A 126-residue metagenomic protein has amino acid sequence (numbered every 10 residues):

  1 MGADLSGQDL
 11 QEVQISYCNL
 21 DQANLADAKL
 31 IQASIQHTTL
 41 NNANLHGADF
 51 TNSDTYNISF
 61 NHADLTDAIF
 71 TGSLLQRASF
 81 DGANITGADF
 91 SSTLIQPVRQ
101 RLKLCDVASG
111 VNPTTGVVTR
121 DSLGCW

Functional and structural regions predicted by a protein language model:
M1-W126: Tandem repeat scaffolds
